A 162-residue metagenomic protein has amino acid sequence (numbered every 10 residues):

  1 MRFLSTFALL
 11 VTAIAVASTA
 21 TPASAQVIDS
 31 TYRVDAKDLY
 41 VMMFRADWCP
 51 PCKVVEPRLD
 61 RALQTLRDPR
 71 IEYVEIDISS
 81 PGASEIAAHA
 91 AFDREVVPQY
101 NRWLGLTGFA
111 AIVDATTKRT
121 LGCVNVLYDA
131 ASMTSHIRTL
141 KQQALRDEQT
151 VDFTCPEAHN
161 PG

Functional and structural regions predicted by a protein language model:
F7-S18: Bacterial N-terminal signal peptides
A23-L39: A short beta-strand-turn-helix
A25-Q26, S132-G162: Non-globular targeting/processing and membrane-anchoring segments
D35-C49: Short active-site neighborhood of thiol/selenol oxidoreductases, capturing the structured segment around
K53-R67: Typically the conserved alpha-helix immediately C-terminal to a functionally engaged Cys/Sec in thioredoxin-like
D68-A90: Thiol-based oxidoreductase modules, predominantly thioredoxin-like and allied folds used for disulfide exchange
E85-T116: Short, internal strand/loop/helix patches that form the active-site neighborhood or redox-interaction surface
L104-R146: Non-catalytic, surface beta->alpha helical segment in thiol-disulfide oxidoreductase systems
